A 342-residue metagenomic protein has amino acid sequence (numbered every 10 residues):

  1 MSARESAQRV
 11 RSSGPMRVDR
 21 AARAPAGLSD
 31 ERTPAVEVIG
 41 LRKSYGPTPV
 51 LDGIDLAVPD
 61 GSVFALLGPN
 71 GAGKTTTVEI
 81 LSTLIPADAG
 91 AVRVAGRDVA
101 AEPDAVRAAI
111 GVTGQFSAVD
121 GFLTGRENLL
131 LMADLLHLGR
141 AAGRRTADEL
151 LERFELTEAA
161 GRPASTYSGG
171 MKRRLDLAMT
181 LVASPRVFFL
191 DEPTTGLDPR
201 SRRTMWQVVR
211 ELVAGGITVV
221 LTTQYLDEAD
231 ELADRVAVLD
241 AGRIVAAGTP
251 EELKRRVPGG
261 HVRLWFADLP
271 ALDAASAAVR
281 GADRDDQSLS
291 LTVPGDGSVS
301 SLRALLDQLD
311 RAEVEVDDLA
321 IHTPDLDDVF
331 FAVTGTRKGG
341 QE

Functional and structural regions predicted by a protein language model:
S2-A21, G297-E342: C-terminal coupling/interaction segments
R23-P34: Extreme N-terminus of proteins, especially the signal/transit-peptide cleavage junction and the first residues
T33-V38, K43-D240, A246: ABC transporter nucleotide-binding domains
R97-A100, I244, L269, D296-V299 (+1 more regions): Short, surface-exposed acidic/glycine-rich loop or hinge patches that mediate macromolecular interfaces
R107, L151, A178, K254 (+2 more regions): Conserved protein kinase catalytic domain
G111, H137, D176, P258 (+2 more regions): A generic structural signal for secondary-structure junctions that act as hinges or helix/strand caps at the edges
M205-G295: ABC transporter nucleotide-binding domain
